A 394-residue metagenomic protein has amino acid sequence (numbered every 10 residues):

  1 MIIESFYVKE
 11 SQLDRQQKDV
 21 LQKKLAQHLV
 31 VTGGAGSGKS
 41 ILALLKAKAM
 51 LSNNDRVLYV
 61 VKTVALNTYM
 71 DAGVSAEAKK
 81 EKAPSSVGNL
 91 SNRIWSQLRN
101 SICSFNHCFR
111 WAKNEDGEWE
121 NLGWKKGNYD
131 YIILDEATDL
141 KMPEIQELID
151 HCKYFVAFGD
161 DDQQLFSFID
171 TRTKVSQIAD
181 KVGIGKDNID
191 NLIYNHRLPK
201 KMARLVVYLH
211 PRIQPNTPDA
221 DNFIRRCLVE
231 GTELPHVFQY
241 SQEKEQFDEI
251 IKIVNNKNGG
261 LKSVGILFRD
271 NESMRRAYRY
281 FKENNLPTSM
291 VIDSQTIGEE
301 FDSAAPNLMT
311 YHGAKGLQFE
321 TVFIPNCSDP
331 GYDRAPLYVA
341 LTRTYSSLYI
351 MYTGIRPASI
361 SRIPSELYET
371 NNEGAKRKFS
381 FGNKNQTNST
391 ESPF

Functional and structural regions predicted by a protein language model:
I2-A78, S85, S91-I94, K126-G127 (+3 more regions): Conserved helicase motor core of SF1/SF2 NTP-dependent helicases
V74-N128: Conserved P-loop NTPase motor core of helicases/translocases
